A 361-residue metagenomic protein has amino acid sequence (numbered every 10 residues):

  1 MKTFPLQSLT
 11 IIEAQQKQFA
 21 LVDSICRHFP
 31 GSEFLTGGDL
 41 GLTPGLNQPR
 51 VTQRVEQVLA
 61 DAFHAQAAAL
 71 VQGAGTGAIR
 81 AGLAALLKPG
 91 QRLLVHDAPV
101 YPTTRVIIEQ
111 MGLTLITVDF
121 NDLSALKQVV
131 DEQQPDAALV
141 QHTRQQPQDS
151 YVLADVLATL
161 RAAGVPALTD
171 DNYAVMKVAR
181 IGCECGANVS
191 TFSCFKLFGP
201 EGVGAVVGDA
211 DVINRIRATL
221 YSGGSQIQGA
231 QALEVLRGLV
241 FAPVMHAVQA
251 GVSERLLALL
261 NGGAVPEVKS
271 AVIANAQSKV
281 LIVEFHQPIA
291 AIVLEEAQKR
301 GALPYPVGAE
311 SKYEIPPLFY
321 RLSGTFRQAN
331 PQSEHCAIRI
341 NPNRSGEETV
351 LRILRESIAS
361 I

Functional and structural regions predicted by a protein language model:
M1-P49, A65, G308, E334-R344 (+2 more regions): N-terminal "arm"/small-domain region of PLP-dependent enzymes with the aminotransferase-like
K2-L9, L21, I25, D61-H246 (+3 more regions): Conserved PLP-enzyme active-site core in the AAT-like
N47-Q53, D170: A short, flexible low-complexity segment enriched in Lys/Arg and Gly/Pro that occurs in N-terminal basic tails
Q53, Q57-A62: PLP-dependent amino-acid enzyme catalytic core
K196-F198, I273-N275, P331-Q332: Short, flexible turn/loop "capping" segments at secondary-structure junctions
S253-E254, S270-I282: Conserved glycine-rich beta-strand-loop-beta hairpin in the small C-terminal domain of fold type I
Q277-I358: Conserved C-terminal alpha-helix-loop-beta "cap" of PLP-dependent enzymes that closes/shapes the active-site mouth
